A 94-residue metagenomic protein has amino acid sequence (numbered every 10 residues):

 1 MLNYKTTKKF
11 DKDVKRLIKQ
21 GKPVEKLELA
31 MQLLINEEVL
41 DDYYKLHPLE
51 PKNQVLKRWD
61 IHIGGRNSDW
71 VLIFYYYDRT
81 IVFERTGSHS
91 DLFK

Functional and structural regions predicted by a protein language model:
M1-L33: Arg/Lys-rich, positively charged N-terminal/basic patches that mediate binding to nucleic acids
L2, W59, W70: Change "...and in nucleic-acid phosphodiester-cleaving endonucleases..." to "...and in nucleic-acid processing enzymes
F10, K52-V55, H89: Short, solvent-exposed coil/turn elements at secondary-structure transition points
R16, G21-K22, H62-K94: Enriched for short, Lys/Arg-rich terminal
N36-G64: A short, surface-exposed loop/turn module that caps and links secondary-structure elements
